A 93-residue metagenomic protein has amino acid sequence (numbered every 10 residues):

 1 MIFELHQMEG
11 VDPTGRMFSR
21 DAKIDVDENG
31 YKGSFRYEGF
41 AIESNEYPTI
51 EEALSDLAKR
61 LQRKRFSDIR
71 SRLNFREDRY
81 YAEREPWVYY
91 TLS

Functional and structural regions predicted by a protein language model:
M1-M17, S71-W87, L92: Negatively charged, low-complexity tracts enriched in Asp/Glu with abundant Ser/Thr
L5-H6, N29-K32, D56: Secondary-structure boundary/capping motif
G15, V26-D27, E46, E51: Generic alpha-helix initiation/capping and coil-helix boundary signal
F18-I42: Short aromatic-glycine-(Arg/Gly/Cys) micro-motifs in beta-strand/loop hairpins
S34-D56: A short, exposed loop/beta-hairpin motif centered on an aromatic-Gly-Thr core
A58-R72: Short arginine-rich
